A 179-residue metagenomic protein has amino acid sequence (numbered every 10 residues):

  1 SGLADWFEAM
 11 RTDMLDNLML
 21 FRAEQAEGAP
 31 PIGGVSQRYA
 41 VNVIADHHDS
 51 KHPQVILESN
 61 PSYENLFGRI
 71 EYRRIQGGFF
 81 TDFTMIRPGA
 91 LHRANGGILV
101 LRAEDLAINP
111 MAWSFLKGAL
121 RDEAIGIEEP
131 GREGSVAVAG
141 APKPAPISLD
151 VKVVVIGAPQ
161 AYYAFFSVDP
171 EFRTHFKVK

Functional and structural regions predicted by a protein language model:
S1-K179: Non-catalytic accessory segments flanking P-loop/AAA+ NTPase cores
